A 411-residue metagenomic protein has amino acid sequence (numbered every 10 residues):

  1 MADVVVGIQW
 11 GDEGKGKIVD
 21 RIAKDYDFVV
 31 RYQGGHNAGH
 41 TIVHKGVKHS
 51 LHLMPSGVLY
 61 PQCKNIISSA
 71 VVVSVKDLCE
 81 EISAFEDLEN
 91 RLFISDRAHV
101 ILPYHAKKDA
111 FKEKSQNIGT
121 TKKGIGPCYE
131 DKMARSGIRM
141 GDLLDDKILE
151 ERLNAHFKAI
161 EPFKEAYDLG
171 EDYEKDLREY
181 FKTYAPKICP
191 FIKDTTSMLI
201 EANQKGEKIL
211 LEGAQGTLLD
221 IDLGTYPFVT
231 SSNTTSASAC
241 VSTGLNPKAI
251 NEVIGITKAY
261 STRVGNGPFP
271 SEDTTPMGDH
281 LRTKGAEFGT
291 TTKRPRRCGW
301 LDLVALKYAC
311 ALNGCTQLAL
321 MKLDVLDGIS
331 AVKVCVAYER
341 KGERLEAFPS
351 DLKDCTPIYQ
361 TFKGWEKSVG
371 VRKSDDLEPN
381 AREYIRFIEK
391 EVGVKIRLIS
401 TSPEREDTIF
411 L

Functional and structural regions predicted by a protein language model:
M1-L411: Non-transmembrane, aqueous-exposed alpha-helical and coiled segments at domain scale
